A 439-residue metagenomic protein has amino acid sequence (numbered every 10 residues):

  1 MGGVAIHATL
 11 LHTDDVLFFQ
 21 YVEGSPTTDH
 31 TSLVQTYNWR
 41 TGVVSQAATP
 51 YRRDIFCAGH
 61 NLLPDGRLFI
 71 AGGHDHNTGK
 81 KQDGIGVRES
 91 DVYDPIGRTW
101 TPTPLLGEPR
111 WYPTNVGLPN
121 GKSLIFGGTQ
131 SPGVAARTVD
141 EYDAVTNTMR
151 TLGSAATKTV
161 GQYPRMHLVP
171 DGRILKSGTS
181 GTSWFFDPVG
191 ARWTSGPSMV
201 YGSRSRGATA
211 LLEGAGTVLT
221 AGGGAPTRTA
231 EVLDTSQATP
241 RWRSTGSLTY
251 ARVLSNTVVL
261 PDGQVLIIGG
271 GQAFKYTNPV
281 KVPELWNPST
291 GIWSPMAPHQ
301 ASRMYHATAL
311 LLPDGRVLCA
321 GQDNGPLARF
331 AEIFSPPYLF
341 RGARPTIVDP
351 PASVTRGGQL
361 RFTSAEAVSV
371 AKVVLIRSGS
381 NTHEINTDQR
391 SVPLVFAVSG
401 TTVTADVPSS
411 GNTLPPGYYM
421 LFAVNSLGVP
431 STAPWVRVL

Functional and structural regions predicted by a protein language model:
M1-L439: Kelch-like beta-propeller repeat domains
